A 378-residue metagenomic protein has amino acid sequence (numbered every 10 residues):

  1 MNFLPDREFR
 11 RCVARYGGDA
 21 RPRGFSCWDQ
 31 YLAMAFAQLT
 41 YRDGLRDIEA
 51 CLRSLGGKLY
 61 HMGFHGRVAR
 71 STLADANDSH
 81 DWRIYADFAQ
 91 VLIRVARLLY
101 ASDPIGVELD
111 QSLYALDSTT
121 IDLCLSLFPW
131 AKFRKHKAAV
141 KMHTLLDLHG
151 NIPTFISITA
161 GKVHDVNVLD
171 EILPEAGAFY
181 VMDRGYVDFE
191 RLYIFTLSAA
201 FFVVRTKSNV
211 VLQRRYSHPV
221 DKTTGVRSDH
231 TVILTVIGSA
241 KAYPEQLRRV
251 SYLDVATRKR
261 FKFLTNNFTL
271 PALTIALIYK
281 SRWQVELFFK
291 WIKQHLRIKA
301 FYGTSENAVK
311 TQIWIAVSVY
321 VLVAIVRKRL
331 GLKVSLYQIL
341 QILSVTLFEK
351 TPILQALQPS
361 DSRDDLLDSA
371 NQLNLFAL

Functional and structural regions predicted by a protein language model:
M1-D47, C51, H80, D87-F88 (+3 more regions): Single, function-defining residue in the core of a domain
L55-M62: Blade-loop segments of beta-propeller domains
M62-S79, Q90: Major-groove recognition helix of helix-turn-helix-like DNA-binding domains
A131: A glycine- and small-aliphatic-rich helix-loop capping segment at beta-alpha/alpha-beta transitions that lines
